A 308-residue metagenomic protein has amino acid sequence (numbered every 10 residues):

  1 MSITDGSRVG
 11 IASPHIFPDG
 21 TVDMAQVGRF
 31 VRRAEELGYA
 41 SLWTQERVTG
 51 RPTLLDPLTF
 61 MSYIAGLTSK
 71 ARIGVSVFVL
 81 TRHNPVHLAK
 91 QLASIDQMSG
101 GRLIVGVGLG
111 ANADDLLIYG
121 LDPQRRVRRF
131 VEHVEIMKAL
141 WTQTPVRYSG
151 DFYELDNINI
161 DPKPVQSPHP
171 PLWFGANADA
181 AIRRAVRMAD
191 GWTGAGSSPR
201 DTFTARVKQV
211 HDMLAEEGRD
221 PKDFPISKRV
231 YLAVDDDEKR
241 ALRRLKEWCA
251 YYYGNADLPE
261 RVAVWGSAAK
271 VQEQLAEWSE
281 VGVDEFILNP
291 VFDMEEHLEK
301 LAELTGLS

Functional and structural regions predicted by a protein language model:
M1-L67, P168-P170, V291: N-terminal beta1-alpha1-beta2 module of alpha/beta enzyme domains
S2-D23, T81-Y148, F152, A195 (+2 more regions): Flexible, glycine-rich active-site loops centered on histidine and acidic residues that chelate a metal or position
S2-I3, R32-E36, M61-K70, L92-L103 (+3 more regions): Acidic (Asp/Glu)-rich catalytic clusters
V9-S13, L42-T44, I73-S76, L103-V107 (+4 more regions): Hydrophobic faces of well-ordered beta-strands that scaffold small-molecule active sites in alpha/beta enzyme cores
I11-A25, F78-V86, Q166-N177, L232-A233 (+1 more regions): Active-site mouth loops of central-metabolism enzymes
T21-A34, H87, Q91, F174-R184 (+2 more regions): Short, acidic/polar
A34, G38, I64, I95 (+10 more regions): Conserved, mostly hydrophobic/aromatic
L55-V75, V131-I136, L140, A302-S308: Alpha-helix-loop-beta-strand connector modules within alpha/beta enzyme cores
